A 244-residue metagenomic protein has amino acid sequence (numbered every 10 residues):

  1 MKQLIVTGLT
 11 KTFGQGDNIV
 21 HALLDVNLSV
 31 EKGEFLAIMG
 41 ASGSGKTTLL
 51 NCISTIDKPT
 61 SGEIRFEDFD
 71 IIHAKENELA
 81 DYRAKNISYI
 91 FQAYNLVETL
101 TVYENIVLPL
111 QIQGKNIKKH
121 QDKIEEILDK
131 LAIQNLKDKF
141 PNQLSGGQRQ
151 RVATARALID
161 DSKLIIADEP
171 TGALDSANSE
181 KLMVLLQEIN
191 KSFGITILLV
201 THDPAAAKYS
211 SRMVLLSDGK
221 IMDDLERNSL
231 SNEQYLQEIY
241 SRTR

Functional and structural regions predicted by a protein language model:
K2-L216, I221: ABC family nucleotide-binding domain
K220-R244: Conserved beta-strand-loop-alpha-helix hinge in the C-terminal portion of ABC ATPase nucleotide-binding domains
